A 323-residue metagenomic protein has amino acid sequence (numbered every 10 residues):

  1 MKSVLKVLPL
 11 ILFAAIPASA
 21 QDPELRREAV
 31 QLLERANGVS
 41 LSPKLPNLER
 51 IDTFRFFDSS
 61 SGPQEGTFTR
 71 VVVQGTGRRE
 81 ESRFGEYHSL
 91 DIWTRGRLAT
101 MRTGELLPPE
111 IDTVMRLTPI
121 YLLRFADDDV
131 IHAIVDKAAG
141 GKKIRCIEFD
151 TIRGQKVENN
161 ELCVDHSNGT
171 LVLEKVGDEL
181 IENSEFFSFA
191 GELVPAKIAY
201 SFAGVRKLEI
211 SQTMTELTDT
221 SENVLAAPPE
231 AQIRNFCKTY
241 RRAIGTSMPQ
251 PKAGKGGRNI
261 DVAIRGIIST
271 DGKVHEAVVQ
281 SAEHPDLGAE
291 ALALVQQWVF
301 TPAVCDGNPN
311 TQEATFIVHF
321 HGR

Functional and structural regions predicted by a protein language model:
M1-K6: Positively charged n-region of N-terminal signal peptides that target proteins for export
V7-A15: Bacterial N-terminal signal peptides
I16-A20: Sec/Tat signal peptide C-region and signal peptidase I cleavage site
Q21, V72, G77, E86-Y87 (+4 more regions): Charge-biased low-complexity segments
D22-E28, W93-E161, H166-T170, K175-G177 (+1 more regions): Flexible, processing/modification-adjacent segments and terminal tails in exported/periplasmic/extracellular proteins
D22-G104, V130, V135, T151-G154 (+2 more regions): N-terminal mature ectodomain segment of secretory-pathway/periplasmic proteins
D58-G62, A139-G141, R153-K156, A190 (+1 more regions): Short glycine/serine/proline-enriched coil/turn segments at secondary-structure junctions
